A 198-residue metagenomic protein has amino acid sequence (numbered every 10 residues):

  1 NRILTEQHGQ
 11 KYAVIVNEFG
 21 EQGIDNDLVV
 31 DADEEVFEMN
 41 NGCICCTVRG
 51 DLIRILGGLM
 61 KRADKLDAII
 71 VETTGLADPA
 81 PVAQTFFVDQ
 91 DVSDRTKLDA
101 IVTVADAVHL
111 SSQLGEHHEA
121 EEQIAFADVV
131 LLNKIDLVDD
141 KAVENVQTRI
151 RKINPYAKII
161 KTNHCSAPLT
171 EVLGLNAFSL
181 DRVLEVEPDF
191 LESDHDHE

Functional and structural regions predicted by a protein language model:
N1-Q113, H118: Nucleotide-state-sensitive switch-loop elements of NTP-binding domains
H8, D64, A125, N154-P155: Short conserved AdoMet
T96, Q123-F126: Short, conserved loop/helix-junction motifs that constitute active-site signature segments in enzyme catalytic cores
A100, D128-V129: Well-ordered beta-strand positions
L110, D136-L137: Short histidine/acidic/glycine/proline-rich micro-motifs that form metal- and phosphate-coordinating active-site loops
S111-G115, Q123, I153: Extended, well-folded catalytic/binding cores that form a central cleft or groove in large enzyme and scaffold domains
E122, V129, L137-E198: C-terminal accessory "lid"/substrate-recognition subdomains
N133: Active-site glycine-centered loops adjacent to acidic/histidine catalytic or metal-binding residues that shape
